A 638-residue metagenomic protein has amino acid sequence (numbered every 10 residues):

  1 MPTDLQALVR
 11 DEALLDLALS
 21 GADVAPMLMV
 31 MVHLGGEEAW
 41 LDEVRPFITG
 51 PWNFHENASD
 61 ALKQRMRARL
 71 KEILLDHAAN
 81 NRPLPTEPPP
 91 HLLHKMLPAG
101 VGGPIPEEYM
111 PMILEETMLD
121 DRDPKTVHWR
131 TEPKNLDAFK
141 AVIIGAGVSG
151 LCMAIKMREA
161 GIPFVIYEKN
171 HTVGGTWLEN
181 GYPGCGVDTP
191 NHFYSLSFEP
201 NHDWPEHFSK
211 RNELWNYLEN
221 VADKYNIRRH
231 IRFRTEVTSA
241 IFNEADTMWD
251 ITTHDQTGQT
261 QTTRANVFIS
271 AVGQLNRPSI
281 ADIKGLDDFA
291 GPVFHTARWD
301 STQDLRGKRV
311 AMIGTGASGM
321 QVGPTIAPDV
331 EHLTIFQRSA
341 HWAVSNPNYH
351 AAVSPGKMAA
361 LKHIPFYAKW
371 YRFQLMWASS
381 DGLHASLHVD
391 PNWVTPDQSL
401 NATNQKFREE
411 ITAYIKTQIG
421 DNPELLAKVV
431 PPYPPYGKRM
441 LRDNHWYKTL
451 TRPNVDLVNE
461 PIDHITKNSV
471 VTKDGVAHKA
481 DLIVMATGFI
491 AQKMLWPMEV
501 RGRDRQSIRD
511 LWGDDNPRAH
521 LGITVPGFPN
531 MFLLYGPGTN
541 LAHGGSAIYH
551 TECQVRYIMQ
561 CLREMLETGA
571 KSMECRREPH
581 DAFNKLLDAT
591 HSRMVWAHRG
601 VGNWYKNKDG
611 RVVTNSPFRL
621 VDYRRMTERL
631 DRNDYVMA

Functional and structural regions predicted by a protein language model:
M1-N80, F139, I143-I231, R338 (+1 more regions): Beta1-alpha1 glycine-rich phosphate/pyrophosphate-binding loop at the start of Rossmann-like nucleotide-binding domains
M1-V24, V30-L34, W52-N57, R65 (+4 more regions): C-terminal, flexible cofactor-proximal segment of oxidoreductases
S59-I105, E116, E206-L275, I411: Feature captures the FAD/FMN-dependent oxidoreductase FAD-binding
T131-A138, I143-E159, P163-V173, L178 (+9 more regions): Rossmann-like dinucleotide-binding core of oxidoreductases
L178-Y225, T238-M248, T252-H254, T263 (+3 more regions): Catalytic cores of eukaryotic secretory-pathway lumenal/extracellular enzymes that build and remodel glycoconjugates
F233-M248, T302, V455-K473: A conserved short coil-to-beta-strand element within the FAD-binding core of flavoproteins
D282-V293, N468-G522: Central helical "cap/lid" subdomain
H384-N468, D474, H478-E499, D581-A638: C-terminal catalytic lobe of FAD-dependent flavoproteins
